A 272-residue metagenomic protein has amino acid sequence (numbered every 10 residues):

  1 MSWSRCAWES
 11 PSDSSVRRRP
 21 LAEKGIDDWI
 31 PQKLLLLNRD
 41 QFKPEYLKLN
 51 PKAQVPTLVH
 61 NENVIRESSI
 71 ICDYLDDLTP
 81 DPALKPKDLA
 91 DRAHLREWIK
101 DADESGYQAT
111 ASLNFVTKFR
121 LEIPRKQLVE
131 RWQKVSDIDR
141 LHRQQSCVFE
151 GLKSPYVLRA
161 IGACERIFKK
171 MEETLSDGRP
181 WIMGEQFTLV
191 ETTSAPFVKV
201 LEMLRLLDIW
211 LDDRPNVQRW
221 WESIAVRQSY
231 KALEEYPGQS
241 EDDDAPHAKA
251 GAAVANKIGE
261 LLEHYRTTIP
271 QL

Functional and structural regions predicted by a protein language model:
M1-D139, L158, I182, G251 (+1 more regions): GST-like domain detector, emphasizing the conserved glutathione-binding G-site in the N-terminal thioredoxin-like
W8, L189, P237-G238: Short, solvent-exposed turn/loop segments enriched in Gly/Ser/Thr/Pro and often Arg
E23, T79, L175-R179, Q228 (+1 more regions): A general structural signal marking secondary-structure boundaries and capping sites
D28, L36, D208-L211, K231: Residue-level detector of short coil/turn "hinge" positions at structural boundaries
P51, K100, S176, F197 (+1 more regions): Residue-level marker of positions within ordered structural domains that often coincide with functionally constrained
L78, D101-A102, K199, I224 (+2 more regions): Alpha-helix boundary/capping residues
G106-E222, V226: GST-like fold's C-terminal all-alpha helical module
D213-L272: Long, positively charged, glycine-interspersed low-complexity recognition regions
